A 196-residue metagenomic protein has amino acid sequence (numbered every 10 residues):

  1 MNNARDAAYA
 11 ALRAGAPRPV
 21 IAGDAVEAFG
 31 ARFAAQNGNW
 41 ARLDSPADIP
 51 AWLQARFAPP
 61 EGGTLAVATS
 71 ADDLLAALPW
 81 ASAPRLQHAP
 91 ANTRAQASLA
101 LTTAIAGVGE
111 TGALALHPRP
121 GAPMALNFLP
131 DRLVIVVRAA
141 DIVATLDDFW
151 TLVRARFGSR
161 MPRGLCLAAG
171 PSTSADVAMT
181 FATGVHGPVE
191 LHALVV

Functional and structural regions predicted by a protein language model:
M1-V196: The feature marks the mature, well-folded catalytic cores of soluble enzymes
